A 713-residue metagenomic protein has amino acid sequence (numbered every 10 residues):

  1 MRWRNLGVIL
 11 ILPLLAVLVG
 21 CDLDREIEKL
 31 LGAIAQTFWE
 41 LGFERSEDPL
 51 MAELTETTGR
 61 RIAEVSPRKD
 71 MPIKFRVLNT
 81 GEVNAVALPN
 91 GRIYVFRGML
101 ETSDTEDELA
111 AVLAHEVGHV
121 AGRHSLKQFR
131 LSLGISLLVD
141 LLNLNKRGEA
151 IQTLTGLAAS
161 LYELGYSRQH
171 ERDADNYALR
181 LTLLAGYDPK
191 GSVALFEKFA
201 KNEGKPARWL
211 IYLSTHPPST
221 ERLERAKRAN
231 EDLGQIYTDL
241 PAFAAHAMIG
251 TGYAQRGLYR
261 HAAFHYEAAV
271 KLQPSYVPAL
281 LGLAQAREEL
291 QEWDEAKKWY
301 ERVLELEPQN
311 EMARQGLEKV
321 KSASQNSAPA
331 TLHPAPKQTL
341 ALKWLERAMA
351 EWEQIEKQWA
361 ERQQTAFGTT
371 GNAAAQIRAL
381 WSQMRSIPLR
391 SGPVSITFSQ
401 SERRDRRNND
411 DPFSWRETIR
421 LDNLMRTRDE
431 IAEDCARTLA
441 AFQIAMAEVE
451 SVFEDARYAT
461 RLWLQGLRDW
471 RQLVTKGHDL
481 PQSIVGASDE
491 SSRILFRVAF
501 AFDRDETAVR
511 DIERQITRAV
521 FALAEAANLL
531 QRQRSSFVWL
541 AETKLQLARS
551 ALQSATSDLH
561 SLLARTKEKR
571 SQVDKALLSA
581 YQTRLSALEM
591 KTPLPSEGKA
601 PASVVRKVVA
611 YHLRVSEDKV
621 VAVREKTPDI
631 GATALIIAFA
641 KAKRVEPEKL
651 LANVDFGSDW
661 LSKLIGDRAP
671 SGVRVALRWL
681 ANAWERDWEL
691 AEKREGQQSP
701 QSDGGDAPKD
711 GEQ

Functional and structural regions predicted by a protein language model:
M1-V8: Bacterial N-terminal signal peptides that target proteins for export
I9, L18-S324, H333: A Zn2+-metalloprotease active-site environment signal
R45-K74, N79, R362, F367-M384 (+2 more regions): N-terminal, post-signal-peptide region of Sec/Tat-exported proteins
L223, A229-A242, R314-K343, S571-L585 (+3 more regions): Pro/Ala/Gly-rich low-complexity, hydrophilic intrinsically disordered segments
W344, A348-I355, T427, A441 (+11 more regions): General marker for long, soluble alpha-helical cores
I396-R407, F413-W415, I419, I484-A487 (+1 more regions): Extended non-catalytic scaffold regions that mediate assembly and binding in large macromolecular machines
Q701-Q713: Long, low-complexity, intrinsically disordered segments
